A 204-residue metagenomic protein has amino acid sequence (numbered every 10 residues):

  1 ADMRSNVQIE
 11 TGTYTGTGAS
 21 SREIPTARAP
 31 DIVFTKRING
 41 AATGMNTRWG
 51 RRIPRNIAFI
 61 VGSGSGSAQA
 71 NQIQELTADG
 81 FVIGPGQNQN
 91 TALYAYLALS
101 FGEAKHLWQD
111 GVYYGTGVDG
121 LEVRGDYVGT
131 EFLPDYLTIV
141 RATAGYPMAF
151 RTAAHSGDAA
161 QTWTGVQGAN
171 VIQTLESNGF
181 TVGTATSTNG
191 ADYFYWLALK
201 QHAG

Functional and structural regions predicted by a protein language model:
A1-G204: Surface-exposed molecular-recognition determinants
